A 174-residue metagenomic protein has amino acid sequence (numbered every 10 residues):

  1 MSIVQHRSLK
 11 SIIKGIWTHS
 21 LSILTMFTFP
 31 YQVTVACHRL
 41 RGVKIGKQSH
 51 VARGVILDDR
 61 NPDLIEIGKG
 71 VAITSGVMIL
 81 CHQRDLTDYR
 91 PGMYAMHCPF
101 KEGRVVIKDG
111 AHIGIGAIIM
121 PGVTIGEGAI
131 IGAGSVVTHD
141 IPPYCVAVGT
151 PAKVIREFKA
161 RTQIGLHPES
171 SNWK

Functional and structural regions predicted by a protein language model:
M1-G42, G70, Q83-D88, G110 (+2 more regions): Terminal amphipathic alpha-helical/low-complexity segments used for targeting or macromolecular assembly
L24, T28, D59-N61, I141: Residues at alpha-helix boundaries and short interhelical turns
V35-A36, A52-T124, T150-P151, E157-L166: Flexible, glycine/small-residue-enriched loop-and-beta-strand segment within the central core of proteins
K44, M78, V136: Residue-level detector of anion-binding/catalytic polar loops
K47-V51: Short alpha-helical DNA-recognition segment
T124-V146: C-terminal/domain-terminus segments
